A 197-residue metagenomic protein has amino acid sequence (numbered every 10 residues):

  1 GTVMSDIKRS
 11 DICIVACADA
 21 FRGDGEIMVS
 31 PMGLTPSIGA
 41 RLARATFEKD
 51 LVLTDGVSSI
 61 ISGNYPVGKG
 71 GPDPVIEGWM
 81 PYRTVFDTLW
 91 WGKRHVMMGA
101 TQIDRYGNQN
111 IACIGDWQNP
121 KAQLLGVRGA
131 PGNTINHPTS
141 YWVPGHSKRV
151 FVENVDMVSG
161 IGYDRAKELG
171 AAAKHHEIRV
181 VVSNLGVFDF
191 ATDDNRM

Functional and structural regions predicted by a protein language model:
V3-V75: N-terminal active-site beta-alpha-beta segment that forms phosphate/nucleotide-binding and substrate-recognition loops
P66-M197: Conserved phosphate- and dinucleotide-binding cores of soluble alpha/beta proteins, encompassing both enzyme active
